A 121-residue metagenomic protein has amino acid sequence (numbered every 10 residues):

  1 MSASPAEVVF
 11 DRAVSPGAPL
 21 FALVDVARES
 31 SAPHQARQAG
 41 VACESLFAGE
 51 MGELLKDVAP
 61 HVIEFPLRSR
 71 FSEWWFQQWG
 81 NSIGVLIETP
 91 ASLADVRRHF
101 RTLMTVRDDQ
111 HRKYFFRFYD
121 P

Functional and structural regions predicted by a protein language model:
M1-P121: Terminal low-complexity "docking" segments
